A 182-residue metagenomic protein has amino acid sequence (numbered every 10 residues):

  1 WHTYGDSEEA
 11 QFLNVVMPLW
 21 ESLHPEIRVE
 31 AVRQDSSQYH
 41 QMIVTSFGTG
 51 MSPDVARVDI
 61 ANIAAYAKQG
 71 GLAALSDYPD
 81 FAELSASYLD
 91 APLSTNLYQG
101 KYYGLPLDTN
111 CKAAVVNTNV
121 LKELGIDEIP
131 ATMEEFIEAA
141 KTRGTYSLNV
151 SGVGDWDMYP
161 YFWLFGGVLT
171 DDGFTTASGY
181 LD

Functional and structural regions predicted by a protein language model:
W1-A65, Y78-A86, E128: Conserved N-terminal structural module of periplasmic/extracytoplasmic solute-binding proteins
G5, A74-D77, T170-D171, D182: General structural signal for secondary-structure boundaries
Q11, V15, G70-A73, A131-E134: A general alpha-helical scaffold signature found inside nucleotide-binding enzyme cores
V16, Y39, G71, G154-D157: Alpha-helical structural motif
S22, S94-D182: Helix-loop-helix "hinge/cap" segment bordering the ligand-binding cleft or interdomain interface
S37-A74, S85-G104, A114-V115, E135-Y146: Pocket-flanking alpha-helical
V44, G48, K68-G71, S76-D80 (+3 more regions): A generic structural signal for secondary-structure junctions that act as hinges or helix/strand caps at the edges
P79, L89, L107-N110: Short Pro/Gly-enriched coil loops immediately N-terminal to beta-strands
